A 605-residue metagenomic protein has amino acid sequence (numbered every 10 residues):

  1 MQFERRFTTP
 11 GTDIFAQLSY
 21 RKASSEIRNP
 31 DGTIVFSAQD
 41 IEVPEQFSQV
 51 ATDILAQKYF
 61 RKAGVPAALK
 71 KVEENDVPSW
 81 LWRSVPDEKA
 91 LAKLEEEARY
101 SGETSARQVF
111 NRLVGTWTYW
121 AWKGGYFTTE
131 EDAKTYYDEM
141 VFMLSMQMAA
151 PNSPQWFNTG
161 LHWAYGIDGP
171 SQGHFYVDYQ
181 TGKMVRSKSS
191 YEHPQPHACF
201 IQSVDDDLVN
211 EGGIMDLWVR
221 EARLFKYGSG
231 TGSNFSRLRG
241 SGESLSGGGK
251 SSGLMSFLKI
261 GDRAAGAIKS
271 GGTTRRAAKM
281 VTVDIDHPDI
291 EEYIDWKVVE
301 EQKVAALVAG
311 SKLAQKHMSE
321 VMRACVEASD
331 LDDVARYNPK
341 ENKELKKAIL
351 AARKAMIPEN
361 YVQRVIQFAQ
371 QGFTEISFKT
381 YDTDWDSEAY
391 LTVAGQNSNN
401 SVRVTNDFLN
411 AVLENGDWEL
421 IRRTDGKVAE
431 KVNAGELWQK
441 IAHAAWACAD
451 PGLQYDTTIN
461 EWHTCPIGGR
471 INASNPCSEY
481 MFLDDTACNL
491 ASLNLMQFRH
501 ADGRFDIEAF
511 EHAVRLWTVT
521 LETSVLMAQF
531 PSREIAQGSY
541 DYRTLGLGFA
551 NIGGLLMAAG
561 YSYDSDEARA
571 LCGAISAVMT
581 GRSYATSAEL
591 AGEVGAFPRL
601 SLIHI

Functional and structural regions predicted by a protein language model:
M1-I603: Extended catalytic cores of very large enzyme megasubunits
